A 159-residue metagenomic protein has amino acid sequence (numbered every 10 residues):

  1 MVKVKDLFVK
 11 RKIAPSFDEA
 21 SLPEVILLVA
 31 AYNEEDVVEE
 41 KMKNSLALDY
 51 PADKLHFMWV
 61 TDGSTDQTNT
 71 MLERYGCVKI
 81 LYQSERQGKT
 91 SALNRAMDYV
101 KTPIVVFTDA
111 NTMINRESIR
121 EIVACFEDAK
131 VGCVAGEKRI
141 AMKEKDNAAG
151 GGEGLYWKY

Functional and structural regions predicted by a protein language model:
M1-D18: N-terminal membrane-anchoring/stem segments of glycan-assembly enzymes
P23-I26, H56: Cell-envelope/extracellular polymer assembly enzymes that use nucleotide-activated donors
V37-E40, T65-R74, E117: Acidic helix N-cap motif at the loop->helix transition within catalytic regions of sugar-transfer enzymes
K43-K54: Short, acidic, metal-binding catalytic loop of nucleotide-sugar glycosyltransferases
N44, V60-N69, E85: A conserved acidic beta->alpha catalytic loop
Q83-V100, R120-E121, K158: Glycine-rich, basic loop-to-helix element that forms the pyrophosphate-binding segment of sugar-nucleotide handling
V105: Short aromatic/hydrophobic "clamp" motif used to bind/position activated sugar donors
E117-G151: Conserved donor NDP-sugar-binding/catalytic core segment of glycosyltransferases
